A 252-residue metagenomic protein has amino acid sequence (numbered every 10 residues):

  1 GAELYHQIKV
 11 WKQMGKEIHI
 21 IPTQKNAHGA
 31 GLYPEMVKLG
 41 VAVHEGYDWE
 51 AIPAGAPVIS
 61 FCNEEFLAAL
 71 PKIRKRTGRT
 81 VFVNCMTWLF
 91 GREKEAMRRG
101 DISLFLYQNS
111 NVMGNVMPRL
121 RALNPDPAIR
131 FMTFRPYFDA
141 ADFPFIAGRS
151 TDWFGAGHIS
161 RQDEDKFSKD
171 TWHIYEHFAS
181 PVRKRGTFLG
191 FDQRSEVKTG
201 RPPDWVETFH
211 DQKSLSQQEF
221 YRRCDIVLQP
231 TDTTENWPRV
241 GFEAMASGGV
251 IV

Functional and structural regions predicted by a protein language model:
G1-W11, T171-Y175: Short amphipathic alpha-helix
K9, H19-Y107, N111-P118: Extended catalytic core of nucleotide-activated donor transferases of GT-like folds
I21, V83, G157-I159, L189 (+1 more regions): Short hydrophobic segments within beta-strands
G114-N115, Y137-L215: Conserved catalytic-core segment of nucleotide-activated headgroup transferases in glycan assembly
W172, P238-G241: Short glycine/serine-rich donor-binding loops of glycosyltransferases
Q218, G241-A246: Short alpha-helical segment that forms part of, or immediately flanks, the ligand-binding pocket in carbohydrate-active
R222-N236, G249-V250: Acidic donor-binding loop of glycosyltransferase active sites
